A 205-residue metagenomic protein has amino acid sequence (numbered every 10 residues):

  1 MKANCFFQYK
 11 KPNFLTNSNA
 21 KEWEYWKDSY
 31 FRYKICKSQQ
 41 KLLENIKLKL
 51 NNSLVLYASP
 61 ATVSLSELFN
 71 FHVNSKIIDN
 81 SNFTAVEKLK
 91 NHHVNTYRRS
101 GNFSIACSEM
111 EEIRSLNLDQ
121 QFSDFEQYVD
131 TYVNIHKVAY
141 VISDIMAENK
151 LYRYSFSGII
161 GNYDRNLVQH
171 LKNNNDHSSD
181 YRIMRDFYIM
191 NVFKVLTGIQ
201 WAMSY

Functional and structural regions predicted by a protein language model:
M1-K2: N-terminal ordered "arm"
C5-N13: Conserved catalytic cores of phosphodiester-cleaving nucleases, focusing on short active-site segments
K10, V94-N95, A202: Compositionally biased, intrinsically disordered low-complexity segments enriched in polar/proline residues
L15-S157, R165: Acidic, metal/cofactor-coordinating or nucleic-acid-engaging core segments within structured domains
H136-Y205: Extended, charged low-complexity segments that frequently continue into or abut oligomerization scaffolds
